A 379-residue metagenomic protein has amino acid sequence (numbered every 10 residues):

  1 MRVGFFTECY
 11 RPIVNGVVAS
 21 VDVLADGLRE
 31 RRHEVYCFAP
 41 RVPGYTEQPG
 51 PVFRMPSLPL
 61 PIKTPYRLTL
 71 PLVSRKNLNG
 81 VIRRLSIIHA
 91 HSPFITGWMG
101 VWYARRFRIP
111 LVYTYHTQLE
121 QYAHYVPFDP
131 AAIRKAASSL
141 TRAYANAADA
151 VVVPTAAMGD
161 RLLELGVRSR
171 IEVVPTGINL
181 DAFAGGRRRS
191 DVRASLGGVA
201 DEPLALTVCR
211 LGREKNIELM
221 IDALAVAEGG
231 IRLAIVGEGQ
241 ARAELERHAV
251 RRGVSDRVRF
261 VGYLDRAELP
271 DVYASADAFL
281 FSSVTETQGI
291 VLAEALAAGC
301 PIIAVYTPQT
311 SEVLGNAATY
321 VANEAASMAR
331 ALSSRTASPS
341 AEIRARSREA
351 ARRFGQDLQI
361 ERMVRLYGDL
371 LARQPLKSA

Functional and structural regions predicted by a protein language model:
M1-Y45, P49-P56, L358, V364 (+2 more regions): N-terminal subdomain of nucleotide-sugar transferases
A19, P203-V226, Q240-E246: A conserved mid-protein helix/loop that constitutes part of the nucleotide-sugar donor-binding site
A39, R134, S138-R189, G198: Donor nucleotide-sugar binding/catalytic pocket of nucleotide-sugar-dependent glycosyltransferases
I82, Y144-A145, V261-L264, D271-A276: Short alpha-helical donor nucleotide-sugar binding micro-motif in glycosyltransferases
E244-L264: Nucleotide-activated donor-binding/catalytic signature segment of Leloir-type glycosyltransferases, i.e., the conserved
V284: Aromatic "clamp/platform" in nucleotide-sugar-dependent glycosyltransferases that forms part of the donor/acceptor
A297, P301-A304: Short hydrophobic beta-strand element within catalytic cores of glycosyltransferases and related nucleotide-activated
N316-A326, S333-P339: Conserved acidic donor-binding segment of nucleotide-sugar-dependent glycosyltransferases
